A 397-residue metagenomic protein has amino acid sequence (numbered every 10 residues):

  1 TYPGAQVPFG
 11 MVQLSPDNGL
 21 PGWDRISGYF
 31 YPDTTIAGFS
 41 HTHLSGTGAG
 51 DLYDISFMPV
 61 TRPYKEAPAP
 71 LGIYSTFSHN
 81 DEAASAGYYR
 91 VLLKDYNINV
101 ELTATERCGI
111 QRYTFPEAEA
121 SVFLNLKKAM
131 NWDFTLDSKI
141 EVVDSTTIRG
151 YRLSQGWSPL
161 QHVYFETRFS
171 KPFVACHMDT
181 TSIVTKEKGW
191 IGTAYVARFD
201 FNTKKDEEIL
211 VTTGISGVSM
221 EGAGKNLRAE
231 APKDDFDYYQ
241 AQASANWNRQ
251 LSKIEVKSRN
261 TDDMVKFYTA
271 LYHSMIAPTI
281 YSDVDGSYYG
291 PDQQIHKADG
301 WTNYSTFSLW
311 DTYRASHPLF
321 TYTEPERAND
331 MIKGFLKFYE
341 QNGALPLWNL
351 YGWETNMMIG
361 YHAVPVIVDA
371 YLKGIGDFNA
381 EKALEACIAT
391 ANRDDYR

Functional and structural regions predicted by a protein language model:
T1-R397: Accessory carbohydrate-recognition regions in carbohydrate-active enzymes
